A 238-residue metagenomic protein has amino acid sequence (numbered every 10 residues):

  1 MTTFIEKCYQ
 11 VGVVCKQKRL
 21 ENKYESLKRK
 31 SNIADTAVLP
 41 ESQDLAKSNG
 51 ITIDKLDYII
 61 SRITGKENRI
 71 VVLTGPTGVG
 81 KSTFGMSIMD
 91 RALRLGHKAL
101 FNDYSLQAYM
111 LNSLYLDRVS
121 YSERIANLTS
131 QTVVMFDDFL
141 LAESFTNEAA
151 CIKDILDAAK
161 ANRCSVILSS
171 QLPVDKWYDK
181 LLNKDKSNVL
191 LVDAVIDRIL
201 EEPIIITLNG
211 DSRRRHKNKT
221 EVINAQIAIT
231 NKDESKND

Functional and structural regions predicted by a protein language model:
M1-N32: Interdomain "pre-motor" coupling segment immediately N-terminal to P-loop NTPase/helicase cores
A37-S61: N-terminal pre-Walker A segment at the start of P-loop NTPase domains
I51-D57, L93, K98-T129: Short glycine-rich substrate-engagement loop in P-loop NTPases that contacts/grips substrate
I60-N68: Phosphate-binding P-loop
E67-F84: Walker A/P-loop nucleotide-binding motif
T83-L95: P-loop NTPase Walker A phosphate-binding motif
H97-K98, A108-Y115, V119, F139-D238: Replace "adjacent to P-loop NTPase cores in ATP/GTP-dependent enzymes" with "adjacent to NTP-binding cores
R124-T146: Conserved P-loop NTPase "ATPase switch" module shared by AAA+ and STAND
